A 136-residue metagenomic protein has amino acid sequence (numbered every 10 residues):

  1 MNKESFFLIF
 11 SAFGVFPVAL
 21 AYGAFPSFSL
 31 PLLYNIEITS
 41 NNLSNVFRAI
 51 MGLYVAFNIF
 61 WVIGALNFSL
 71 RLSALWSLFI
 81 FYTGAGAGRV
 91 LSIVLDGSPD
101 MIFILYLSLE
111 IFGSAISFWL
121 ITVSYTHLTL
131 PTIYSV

Functional and structural regions predicted by a protein language model:
M1-G14: Cytosolic juxtamembrane helix and N-cap/initiation of the first transmembrane helix
V15-N41, N45, M51: Hydrophobic transmembrane helix segments
P17-V18, F81-V90: Aromatic-anchored segments of alpha-helical transmembrane domains
N42-I63, I80-G84: Core segments of alpha-helical transmembrane spans in multipass integral membrane proteins
I59-A74: Juxtamembrane helix-break-helix junctions at the cytosolic face of small multi-pass alpha-helical membrane proteins
A87-F103: Membrane-helix boundary connector in multi-pass membrane proteins
G113-L128: Membrane-water interface at the C-terminal end of transmembrane alpha helices
H127-V136: Single conserved hydrophobic/aromatic residue that forms the stacking wall/gate of nucleotide- or nucleobase-binding
